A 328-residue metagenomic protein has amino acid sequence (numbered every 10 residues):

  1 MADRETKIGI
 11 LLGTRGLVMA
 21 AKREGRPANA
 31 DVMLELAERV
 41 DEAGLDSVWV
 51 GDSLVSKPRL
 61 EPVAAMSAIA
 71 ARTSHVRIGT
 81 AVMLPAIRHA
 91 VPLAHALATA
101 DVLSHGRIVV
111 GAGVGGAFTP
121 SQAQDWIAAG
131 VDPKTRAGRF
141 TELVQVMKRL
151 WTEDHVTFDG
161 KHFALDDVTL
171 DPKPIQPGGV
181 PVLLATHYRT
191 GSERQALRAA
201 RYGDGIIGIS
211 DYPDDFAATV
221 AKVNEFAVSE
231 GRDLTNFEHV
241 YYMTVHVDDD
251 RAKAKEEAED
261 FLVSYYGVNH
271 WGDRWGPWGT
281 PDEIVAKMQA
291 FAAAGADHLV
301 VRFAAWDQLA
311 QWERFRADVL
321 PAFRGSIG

Functional and structural regions predicted by a protein language model:
M1-E24, T119-Q122, F163-P181, D248-W275: N-terminal small/glycine-rich loop or linker at the start of catalytic domains across soluble metabolic enzymes
M1-T73, G178-V180: N-terminal beta1-alpha1-beta2 module of alpha/beta enzyme domains
D3-R26, A86-T157, P213-A218: Flexible, glycine-rich active-site loops centered on histidine and acidic residues that chelate a metal or position
I8-L12, V48-V50, I78-T80, I108-A112 (+4 more regions): Hydrophobic faces of well-ordered beta-strands that scaffold small-molecule active sites in alpha/beta enzyme cores
L12-D31, M83-A90, G178-G191, H270-D282: Active-site mouth loops of central-metabolism enzymes
P27-V40, L93-A96, T186-R198, E257-A258 (+1 more regions): Short, acidic/polar
V40, G44, D52, I69 (+9 more regions): Conserved, mostly hydrophobic/aromatic
S47-R72, L84, S210-D214, R302-R314: Glycine-rich, proline-tolerant flexible connector loops at the mouths of alpha/beta enzymes
